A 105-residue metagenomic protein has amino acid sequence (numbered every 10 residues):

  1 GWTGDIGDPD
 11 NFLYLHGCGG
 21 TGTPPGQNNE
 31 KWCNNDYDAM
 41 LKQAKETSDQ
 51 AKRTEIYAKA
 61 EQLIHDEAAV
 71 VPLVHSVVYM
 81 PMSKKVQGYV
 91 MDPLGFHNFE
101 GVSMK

Functional and structural regions predicted by a protein language model:
G1-G22, I56-Y57, P72: Periplasmic binding protein-like
W2-G7, Q62-I64, V71, V78-P81: Solvent-exposed loop/turn segments at secondary-structure junctions within structured extracellular/periplasmic domains
F12-K42, E46, H75-K105: Short, solvent-exposed loop/beta-turn-alpha elements that line the ligand-binding surface or hinge of extracytoplasmic
S48-D66: Alpha-helical secondary-structure segments
